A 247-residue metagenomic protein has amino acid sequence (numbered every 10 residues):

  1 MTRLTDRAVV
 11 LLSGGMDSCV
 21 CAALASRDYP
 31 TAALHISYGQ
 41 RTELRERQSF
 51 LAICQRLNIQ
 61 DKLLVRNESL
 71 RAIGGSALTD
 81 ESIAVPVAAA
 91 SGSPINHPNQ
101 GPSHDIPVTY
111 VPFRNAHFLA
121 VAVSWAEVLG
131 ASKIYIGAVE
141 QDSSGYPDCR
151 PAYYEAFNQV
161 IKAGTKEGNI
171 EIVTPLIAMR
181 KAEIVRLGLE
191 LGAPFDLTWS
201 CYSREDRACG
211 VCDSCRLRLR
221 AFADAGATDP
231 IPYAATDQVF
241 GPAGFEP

Functional and structural regions predicted by a protein language model:
T2-G192: ATP-dependent adenylation/nucleotidyltransferase module used to activate substrates
R3-T5, R66, T79, C212 (+2 more regions): Serine/threonine-rich low-complexity intrinsically disordered regions
S76-A77, P94, C212, T228 (+1 more regions): Compositionally biased, intrinsically disordered low-complexity regions
V87, A193, R220-D224: A polyampholytic, Gly/Pro-enriched intrinsically disordered region
A120, W199-R220: Local cysteine-cluster metal-coordination motifs and their immediate loop/turn environment, predominantly Fe-S cluster
I134, Y202-A208, A227-A235: Charge-dense, low-complexity polyampholytic segments
G188-E190, F195-R204: Short, intrinsically disordered, charge-biased short linear motifs at domain edges
R216-R218, F222-P247: Short Fe-S-cluster ligation motifs
